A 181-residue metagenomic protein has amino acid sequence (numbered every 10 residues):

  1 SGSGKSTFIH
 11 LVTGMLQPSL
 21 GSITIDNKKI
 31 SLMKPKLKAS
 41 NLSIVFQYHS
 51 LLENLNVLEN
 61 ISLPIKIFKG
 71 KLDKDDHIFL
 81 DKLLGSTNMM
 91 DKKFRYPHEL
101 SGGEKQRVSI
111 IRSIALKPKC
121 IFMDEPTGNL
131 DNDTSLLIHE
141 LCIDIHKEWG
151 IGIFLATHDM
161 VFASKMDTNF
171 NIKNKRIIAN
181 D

Functional and structural regions predicted by a protein language model:
T13: Helix-to-loop junction immediately C-terminal to a conserved catalytic motif
I30-S43: ABC ATPase NBD coupling module
L55-L63: Short coil-to-helix segment of the ABC ATPase nucleotide-binding domain corresponding to the Q-loop/switch region
S62-D75, S86: ABC-type ATPase nucleotide-binding domains, specifically the catalytic core motifs of the NBD
Y96-L100, E104: Conserved ABC ATPase signature
A115-K119: A short, proline-enriched helix->beta-strand linker immediately N-terminal to the Walker B motif in ABC-type P-loop
I121-D124: Catalytic Walker B motif of ABC-type/P-loop ATPase nucleotide-binding domains
